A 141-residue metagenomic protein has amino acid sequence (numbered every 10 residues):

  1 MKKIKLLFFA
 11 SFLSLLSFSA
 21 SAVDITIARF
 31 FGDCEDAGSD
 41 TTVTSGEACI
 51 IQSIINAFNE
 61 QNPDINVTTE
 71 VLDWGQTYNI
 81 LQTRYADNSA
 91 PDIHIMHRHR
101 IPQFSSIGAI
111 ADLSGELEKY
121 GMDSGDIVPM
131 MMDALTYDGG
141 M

Functional and structural regions predicted by a protein language model:
M1-F8: Bacterial N-terminal signal peptides that target proteins for export
F8-L16: Bacterial N-terminal signal peptides
A20-A109, E118-G125, G139: Conserved N-terminal structural module of periplasmic/extracytoplasmic solute-binding proteins
I127-M132: FAD-site-proximal beta/loop scaffold in flavoenzymes
A134-M141: Short, well-ordered junction/capping motifs at the entry into regular secondary structure
